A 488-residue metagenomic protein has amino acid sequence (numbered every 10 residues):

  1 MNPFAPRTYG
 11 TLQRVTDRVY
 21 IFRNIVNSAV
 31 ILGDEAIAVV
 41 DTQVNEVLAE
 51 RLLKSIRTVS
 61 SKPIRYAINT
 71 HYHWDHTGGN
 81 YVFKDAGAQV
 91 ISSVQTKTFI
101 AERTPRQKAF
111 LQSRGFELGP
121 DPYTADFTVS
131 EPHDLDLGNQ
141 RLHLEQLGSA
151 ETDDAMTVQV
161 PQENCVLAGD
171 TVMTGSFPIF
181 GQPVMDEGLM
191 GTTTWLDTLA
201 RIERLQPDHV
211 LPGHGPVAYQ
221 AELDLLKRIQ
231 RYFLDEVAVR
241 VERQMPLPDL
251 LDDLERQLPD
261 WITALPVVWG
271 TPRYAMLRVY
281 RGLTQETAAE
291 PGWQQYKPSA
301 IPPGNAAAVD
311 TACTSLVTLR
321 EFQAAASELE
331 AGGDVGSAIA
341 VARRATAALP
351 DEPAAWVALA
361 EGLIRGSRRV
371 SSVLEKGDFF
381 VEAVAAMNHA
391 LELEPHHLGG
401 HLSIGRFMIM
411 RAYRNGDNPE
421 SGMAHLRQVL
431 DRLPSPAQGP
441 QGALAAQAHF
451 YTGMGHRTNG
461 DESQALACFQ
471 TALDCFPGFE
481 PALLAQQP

Functional and structural regions predicted by a protein language model:
M1-N2, R204-Q206, V217-T311: Accessory terminal helices/loops
Y9-S55, T157-G169: Conserved beta-strand hairpin/beta-sheet module of binuclear metal-dependent hydrolase folds, prominently
A36-I37, V44-E46, D134, R141-V239: Metallo-beta-lactamase
K54-D134, D153: Active-site HxH/HxHxD metal-binding segment of metal-dependent hydrolases
V309-S315, R344-A355, N388-H397, L430-A445: Flexible helix-coil transition and linker loops at the boundaries of alpha-helical arrays
S327, G332, A360, R365-L374 (+4 more regions): Short coil/turn linking the two alpha-helices of tandem helical-hairpin repeats
